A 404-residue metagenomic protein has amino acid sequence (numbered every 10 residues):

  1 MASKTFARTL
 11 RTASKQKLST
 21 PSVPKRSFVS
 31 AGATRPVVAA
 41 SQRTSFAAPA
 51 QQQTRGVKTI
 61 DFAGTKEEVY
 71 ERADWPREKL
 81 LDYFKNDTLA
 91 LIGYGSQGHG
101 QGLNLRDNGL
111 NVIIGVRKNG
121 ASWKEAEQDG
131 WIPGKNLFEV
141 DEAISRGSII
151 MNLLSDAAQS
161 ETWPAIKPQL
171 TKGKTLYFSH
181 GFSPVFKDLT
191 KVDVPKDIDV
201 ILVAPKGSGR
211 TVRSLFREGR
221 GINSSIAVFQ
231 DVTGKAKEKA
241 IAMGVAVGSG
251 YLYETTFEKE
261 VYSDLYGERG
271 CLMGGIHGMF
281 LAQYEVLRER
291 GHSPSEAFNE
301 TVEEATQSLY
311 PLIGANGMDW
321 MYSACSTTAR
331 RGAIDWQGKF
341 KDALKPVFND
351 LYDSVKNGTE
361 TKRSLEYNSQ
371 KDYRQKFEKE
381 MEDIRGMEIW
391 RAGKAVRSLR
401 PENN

Functional and structural regions predicted by a protein language model:
M1-T59: N-terminal mitochondrial targeting presequence
F6, V38-A39, A47-D74, L281 (+1 more regions): NAD(P)-dependent Rossmann-like dehydrogenase/reductase catalytic/cofactor-binding core
G56-G134: NAD(P)+-binding Rossmann beta1-loop-alpha1 motif at the extreme N-terminus of oxidoreductases
T88-A90, N111-I113, S148-N152, K174-Y177 (+4 more regions): Structural motif
R117-K118, E127-V185, D193-S208: Rossmann-like NAD(P)-binding element
W123, A143, Q159, S293-F298: Small-residue helix-packing motif on alpha-helices
Y177-R269: Rossmann-fold dinucleotide-binding core
G234-E289, S295-I313: Active-site-proximal catalytic alpha-helix in oxidoreductases
